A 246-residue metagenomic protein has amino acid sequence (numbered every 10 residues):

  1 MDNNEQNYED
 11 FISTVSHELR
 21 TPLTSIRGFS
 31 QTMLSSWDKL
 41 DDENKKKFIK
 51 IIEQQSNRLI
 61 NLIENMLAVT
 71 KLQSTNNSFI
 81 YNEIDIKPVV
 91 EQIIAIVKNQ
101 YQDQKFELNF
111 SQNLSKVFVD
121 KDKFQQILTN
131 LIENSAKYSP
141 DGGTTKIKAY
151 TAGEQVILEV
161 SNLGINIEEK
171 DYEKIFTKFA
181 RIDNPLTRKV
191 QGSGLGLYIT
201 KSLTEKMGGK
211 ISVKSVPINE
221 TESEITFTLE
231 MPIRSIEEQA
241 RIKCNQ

Functional and structural regions predicted by a protein language model:
M1-M33: Primarily the dimerization/phosphotransfer
Q54-L59: Short alpha-helical segment of the dimerization/phosphotransfer core of two-component systems
T70-Y81: Helix-loop junction within the histidine kinase core
I80-I84, K105-S115: Conserved catalytic submotifs in the C-terminal HATPase_c
S135-A136: Short helix-loop "hinge" at the ATP-lid/N-box region of the Bergerat-fold HATPase_c
I167-F179: Short conserved segment of the HATPase_c
